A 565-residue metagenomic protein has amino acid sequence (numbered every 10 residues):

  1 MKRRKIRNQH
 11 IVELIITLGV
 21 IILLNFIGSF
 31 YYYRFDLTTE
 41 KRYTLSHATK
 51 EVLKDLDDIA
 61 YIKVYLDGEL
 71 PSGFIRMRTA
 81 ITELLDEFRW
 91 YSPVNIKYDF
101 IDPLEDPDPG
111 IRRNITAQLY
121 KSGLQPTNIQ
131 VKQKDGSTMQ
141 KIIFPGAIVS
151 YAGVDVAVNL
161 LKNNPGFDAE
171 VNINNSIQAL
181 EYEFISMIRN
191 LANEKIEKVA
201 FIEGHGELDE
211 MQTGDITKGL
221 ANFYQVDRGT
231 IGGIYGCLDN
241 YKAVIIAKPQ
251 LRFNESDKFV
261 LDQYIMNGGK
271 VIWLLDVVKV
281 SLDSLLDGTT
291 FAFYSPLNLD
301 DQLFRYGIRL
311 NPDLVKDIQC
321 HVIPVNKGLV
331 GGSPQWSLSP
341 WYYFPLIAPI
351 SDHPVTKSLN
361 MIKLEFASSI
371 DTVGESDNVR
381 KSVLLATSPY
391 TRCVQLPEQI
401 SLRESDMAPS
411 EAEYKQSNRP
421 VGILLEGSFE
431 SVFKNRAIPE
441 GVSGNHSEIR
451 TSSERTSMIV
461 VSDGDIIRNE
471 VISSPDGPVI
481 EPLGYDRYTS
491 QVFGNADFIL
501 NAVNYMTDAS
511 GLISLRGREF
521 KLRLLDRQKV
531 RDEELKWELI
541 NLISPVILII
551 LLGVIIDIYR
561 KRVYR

Functional and structural regions predicted by a protein language model:
K2-R565: Short, surface-exposed patches at the edges or C-terminal ends of soluble domains, predominantly
